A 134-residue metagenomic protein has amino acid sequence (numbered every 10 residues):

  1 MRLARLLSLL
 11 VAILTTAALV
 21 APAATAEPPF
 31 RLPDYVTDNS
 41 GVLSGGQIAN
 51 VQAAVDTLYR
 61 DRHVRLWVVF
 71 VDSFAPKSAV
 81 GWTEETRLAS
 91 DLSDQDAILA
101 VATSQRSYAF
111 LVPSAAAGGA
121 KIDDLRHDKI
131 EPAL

Functional and structural regions predicted by a protein language model:
R2-L134: A structural boundary signal for the start of the first folded domain, especially the loop/turn and N-capping region
